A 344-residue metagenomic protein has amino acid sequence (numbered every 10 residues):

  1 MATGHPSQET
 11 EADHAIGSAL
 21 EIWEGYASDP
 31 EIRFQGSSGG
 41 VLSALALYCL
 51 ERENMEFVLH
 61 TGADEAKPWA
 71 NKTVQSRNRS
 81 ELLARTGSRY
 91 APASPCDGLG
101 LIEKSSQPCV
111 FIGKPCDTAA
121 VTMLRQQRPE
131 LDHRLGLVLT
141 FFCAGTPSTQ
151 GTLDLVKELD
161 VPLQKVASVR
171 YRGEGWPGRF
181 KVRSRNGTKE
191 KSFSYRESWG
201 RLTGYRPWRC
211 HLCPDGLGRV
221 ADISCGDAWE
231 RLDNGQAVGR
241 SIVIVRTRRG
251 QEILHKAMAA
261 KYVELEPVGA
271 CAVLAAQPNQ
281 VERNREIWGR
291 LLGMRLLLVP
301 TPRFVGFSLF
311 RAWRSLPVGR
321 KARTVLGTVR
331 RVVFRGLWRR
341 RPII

Functional and structural regions predicted by a protein language model:
M1, C116, C210-C213: Short cysteine clusters
M1-A44, Y48-N54, G306-R340: N-terminal extension/subdomain marker
G36, V41-L50, N54-K104: Portal/gating segments that form or line small-molecule/metal binding sites
S38-V41, E65, F111-V121, G145-P147: Gly/Ser/Thr-rich loops at beta-strand to alpha-helix junctions that form or flank small-molecule/cofactor-binding
M55-E56, P162-I344: Long, compositionally biased charged/polar accessory segments in the mid-to-C-terminal portions of proteins
V58, Q107-G113, G136: Generic beta-sheet signal
Q126-T140: A short alpha->loop->secondary-structure connector
F142-D154: Short, conserved secondary-structure transition motifs
